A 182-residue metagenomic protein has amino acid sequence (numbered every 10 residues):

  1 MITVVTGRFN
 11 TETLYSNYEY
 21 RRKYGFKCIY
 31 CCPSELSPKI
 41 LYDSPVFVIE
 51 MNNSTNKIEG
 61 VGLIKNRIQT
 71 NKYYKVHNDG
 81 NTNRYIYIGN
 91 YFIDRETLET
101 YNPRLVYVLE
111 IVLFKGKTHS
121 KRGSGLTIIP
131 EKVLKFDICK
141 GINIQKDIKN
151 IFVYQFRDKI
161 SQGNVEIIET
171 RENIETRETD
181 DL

Functional and structural regions predicted by a protein language model:
M1-Y42: Short N-terminal edge-element motif at the start of the domain
S34, E50, G89: Conserved aromatic-histidine-acidic binding/catalytic patches
L41, N56-E59: Short glycine/proline-enriched turns and hinge-like loops at secondary-structure junctions
I49-E50, K65: Short His-Asn-centered micro-motif
E50-N56: Short, charged beta-turn/beta-strand-edge "cap" motif at the junction between a beta-strand and an adjacent loop
I58-R67: Short beta-strand-centered aromatic/proline hotspots
K72-L182: Contiguous surface segments at macromolecular interaction interfaces
